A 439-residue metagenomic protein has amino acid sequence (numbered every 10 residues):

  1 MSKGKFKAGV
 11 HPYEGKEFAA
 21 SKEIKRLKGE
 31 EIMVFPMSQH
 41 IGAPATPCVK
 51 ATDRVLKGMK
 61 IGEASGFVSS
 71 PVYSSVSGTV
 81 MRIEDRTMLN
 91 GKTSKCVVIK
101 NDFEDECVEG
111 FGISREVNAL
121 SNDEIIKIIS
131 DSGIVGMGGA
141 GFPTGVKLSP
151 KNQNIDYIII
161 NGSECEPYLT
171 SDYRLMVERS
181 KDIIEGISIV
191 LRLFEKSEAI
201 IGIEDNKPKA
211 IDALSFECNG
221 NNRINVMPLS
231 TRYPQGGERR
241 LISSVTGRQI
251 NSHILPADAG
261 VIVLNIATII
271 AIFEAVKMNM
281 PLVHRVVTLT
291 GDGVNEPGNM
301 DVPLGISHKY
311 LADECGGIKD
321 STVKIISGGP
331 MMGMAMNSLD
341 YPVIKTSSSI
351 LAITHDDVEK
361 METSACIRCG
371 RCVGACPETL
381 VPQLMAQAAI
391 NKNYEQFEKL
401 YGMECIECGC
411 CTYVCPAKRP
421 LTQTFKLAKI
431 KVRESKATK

Functional and structural regions predicted by a protein language model:
M1-C48: N-terminal, Lys/Arg-enriched amphipathic/low-complexity engagement segments that precede the first folded domain
K50-E63, R82: Short, well-structured beta-strand-loop connectors
G78-V80: Conserved hydrophobic positions within beta-strands
D102-K127, G133, G138, P167-L169 (+2 more regions): Flanking helices and flexible, charged tails adjoining ferredoxin-like Fe-S electron-transfer domains in multi-subunit
V177-L193: Histidine-anchored nucleotide/phosphate-binding helix
K196-H308, E314-K319, G329: Hydrophobic alpha-helical positions that pack around
P234-G236, L241-Q249, G316-I367: Active-site gating/interface segments in enzymes
S347-T363, V373, P377-K439: Ferredoxin-type iron-sulfur electron-transfer modules in oxidoreductases and energy-metabolism complexes
